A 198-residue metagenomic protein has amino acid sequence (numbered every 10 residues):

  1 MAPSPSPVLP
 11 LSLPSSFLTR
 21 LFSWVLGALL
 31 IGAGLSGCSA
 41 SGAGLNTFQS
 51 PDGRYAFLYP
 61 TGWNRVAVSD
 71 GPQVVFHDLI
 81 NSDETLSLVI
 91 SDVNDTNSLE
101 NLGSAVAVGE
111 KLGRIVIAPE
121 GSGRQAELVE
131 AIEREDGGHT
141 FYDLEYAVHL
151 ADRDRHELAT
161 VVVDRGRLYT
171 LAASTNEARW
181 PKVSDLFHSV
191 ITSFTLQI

Functional and structural regions predicted by a protein language model:
A2-L26: Bacterial N-terminal signal peptides that target proteins for export
A28-G32: Alpha-helical transmembrane segments
A33-G37: C-terminal motif of bacterial Sec signal peptides marking the signal peptidase cleavage site
S41-G71: N-terminal "mature-domain start" segment
R54, L102-E110, E177-D185: Soluble non-cytosolic domains of exported or imported proteins
P60, G109-R114, S184-I191: Extracytoplasmic/secreted envelope proteins and their assembly/folding machinery, especially bacterial periplasmic
V66-V163, L168-Y169: Conserved polar/disulfide-associated segments of primarily extracytoplasmic proteins
G166-I198: Surface-exposed amphipathic alpha-helical segments
